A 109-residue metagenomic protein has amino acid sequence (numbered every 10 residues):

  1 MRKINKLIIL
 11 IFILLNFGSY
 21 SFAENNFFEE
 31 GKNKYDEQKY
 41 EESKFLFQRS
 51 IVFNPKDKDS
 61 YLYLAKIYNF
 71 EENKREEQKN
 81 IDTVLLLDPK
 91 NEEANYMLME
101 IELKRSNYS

Functional and structural regions predicted by a protein language model:
D36-E37, F70-E71, K104-R105: Register position in tetratricopeptide repeats
Q48-V52, D82-L86: Conserved structural position within tetratricopeptide repeats
